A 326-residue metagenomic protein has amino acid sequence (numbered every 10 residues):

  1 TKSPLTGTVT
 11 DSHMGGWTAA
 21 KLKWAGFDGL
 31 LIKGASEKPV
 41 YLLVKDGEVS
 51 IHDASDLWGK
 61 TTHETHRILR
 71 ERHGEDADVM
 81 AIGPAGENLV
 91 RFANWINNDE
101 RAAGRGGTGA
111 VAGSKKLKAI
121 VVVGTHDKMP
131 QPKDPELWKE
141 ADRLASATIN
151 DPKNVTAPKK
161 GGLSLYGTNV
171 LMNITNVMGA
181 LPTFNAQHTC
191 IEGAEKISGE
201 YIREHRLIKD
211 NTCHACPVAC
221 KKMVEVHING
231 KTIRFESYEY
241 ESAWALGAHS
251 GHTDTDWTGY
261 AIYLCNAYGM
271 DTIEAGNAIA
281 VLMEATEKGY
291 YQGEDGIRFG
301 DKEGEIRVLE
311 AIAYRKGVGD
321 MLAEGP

Functional and structural regions predicted by a protein language model:
T1-H13, W17-P326: Intrinsically disordered, low-complexity segments enriched in small residues
